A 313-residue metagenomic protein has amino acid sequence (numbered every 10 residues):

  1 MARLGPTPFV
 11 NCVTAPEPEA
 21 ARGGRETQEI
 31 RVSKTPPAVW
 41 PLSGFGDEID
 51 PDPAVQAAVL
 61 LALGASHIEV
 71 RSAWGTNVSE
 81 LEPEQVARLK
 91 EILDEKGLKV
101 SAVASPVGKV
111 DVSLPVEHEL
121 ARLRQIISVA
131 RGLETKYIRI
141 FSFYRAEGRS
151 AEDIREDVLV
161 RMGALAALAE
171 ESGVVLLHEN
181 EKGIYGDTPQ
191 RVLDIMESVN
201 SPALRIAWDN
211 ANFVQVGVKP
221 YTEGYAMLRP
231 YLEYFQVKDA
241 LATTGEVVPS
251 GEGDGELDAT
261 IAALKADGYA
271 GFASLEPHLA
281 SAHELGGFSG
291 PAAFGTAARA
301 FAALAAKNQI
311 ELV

Functional and structural regions predicted by a protein language model:
A2-V10: Extreme N-terminal basic, low-complexity initiation segments that serve as generic localization/processing leaders
G5, G23-G24: Residue-identity detector for glycine
N11, K34, D52-A58, E91-E95 (+4 more regions): Active-site acidic/histidine proton-transfer and metal-coordination neighborhood in alpha/beta enzyme cores
N11, Q28-S66, D94, E134 (+2 more regions): Histidine-acidic metal/acid-base catalytic patches
E19, E26-E29: Charged/polar low-complexity intrinsically disordered segments
E48-D50, S72-W74, P106-K109, S142-A146 (+4 more regions): Active-site-proximal loop/turn and secondary-structure-junction residues that shape catalytic pockets, frequently
E69, A102-A104, R139, L177 (+2 more regions): Conserved beta-strand positions in the central sheet of alpha/beta enzyme cores
V70-L93, F143-R149: Glycine-rich, proline-tolerant flexible connector loops at the mouths of alpha/beta enzymes
